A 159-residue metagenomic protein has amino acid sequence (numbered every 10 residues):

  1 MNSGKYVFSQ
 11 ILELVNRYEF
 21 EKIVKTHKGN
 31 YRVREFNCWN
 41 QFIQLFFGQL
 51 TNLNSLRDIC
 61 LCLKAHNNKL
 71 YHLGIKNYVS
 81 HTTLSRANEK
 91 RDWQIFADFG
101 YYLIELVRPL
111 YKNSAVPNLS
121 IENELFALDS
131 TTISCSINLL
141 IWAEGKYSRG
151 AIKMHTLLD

Functional and structural regions predicted by a protein language model:
M1-D159: Conserved, well-structured functional cores that handle cations and Mg-NTP chemistry
